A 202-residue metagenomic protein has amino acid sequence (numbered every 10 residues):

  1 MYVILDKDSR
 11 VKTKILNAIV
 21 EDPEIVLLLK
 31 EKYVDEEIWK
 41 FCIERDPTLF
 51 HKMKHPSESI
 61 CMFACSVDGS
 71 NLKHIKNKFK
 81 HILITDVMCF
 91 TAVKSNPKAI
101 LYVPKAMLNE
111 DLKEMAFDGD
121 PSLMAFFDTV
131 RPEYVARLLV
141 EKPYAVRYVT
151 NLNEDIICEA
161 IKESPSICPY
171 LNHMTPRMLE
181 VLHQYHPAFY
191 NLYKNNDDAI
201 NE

Functional and structural regions predicted by a protein language model:
M1-E202: Alpha-helical scaffold segments
